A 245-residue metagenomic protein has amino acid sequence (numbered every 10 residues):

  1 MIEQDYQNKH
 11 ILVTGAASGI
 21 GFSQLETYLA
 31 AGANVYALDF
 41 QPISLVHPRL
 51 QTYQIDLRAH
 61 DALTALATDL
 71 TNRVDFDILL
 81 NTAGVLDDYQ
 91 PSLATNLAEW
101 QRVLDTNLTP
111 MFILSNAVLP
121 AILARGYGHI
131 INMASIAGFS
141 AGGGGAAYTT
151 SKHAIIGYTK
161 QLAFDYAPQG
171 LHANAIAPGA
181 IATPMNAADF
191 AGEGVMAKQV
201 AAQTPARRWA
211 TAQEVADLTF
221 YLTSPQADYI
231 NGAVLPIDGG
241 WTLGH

Functional and structural regions predicted by a protein language model:
I2, S140, F220, N231-H245: Short C-terminal tail/terminal secondary-structure segment of NAD(P)H-dependent dehydrogenase/reductase domains
Q90-S92, N96-L104, V200: Substrate-binding pocket helix/loop in short-chain dehydrogenase/reductase
S115, S151, T159: Active-site helix of classical SDR
S135: Residue(s) in the substrate-gating loop at a strand-loop-helix junction that position the organic substrate next
A167, H172, I230-G232: Short, small/polar-rich loop/turn modules that mediate ligand/substrate recognition or access, typified
P168, A180-Q203, G244-H245: A glycine/serine/threonine-rich, flexible loop-to-helix segment that serves as the NAD(P) cofactor-binding "lid"
A175, V195-I230, I237-G239: C-terminal helical subdomain
